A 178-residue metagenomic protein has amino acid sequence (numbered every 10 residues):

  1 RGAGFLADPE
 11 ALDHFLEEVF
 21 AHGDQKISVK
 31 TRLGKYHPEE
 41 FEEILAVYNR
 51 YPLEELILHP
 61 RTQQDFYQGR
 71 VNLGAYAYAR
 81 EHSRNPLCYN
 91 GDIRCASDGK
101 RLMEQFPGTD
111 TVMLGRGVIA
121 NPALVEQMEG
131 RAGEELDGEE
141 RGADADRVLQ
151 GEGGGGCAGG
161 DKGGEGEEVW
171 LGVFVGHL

Functional and structural regions predicted by a protein language model:
R1-L178: Flavin-dependent oxidoreductase catalytic cores
